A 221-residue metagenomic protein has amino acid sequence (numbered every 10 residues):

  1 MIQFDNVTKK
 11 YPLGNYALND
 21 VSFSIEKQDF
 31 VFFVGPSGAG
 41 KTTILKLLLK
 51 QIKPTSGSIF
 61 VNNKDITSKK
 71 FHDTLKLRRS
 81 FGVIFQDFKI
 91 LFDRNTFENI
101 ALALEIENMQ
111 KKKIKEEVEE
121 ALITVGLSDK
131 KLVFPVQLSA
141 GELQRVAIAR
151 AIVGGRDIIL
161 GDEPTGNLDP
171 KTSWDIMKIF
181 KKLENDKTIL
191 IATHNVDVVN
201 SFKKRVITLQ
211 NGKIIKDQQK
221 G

Functional and structural regions predicted by a protein language model:
M1-F4, K9-D20, K70: A short, flexible loop at the N-terminus of ABC-type nucleotide-binding domains that lies
L49: Helix-to-loop junction immediately C-terminal to a conserved catalytic motif
G57-D65: Conserved ABC transporter NBD signature motif
I66-G82, L183-E184: ABC ATPase NBD coupling module
V133-V136, G154-G155, N185: Conserved signature/switch motifs of ABC ATPase nucleotide-binding domains
F134-Q144: Conserved ABC ATPase signature
I159-D162: Catalytic Walker B motif of ABC-type/P-loop ATPase nucleotide-binding domains
